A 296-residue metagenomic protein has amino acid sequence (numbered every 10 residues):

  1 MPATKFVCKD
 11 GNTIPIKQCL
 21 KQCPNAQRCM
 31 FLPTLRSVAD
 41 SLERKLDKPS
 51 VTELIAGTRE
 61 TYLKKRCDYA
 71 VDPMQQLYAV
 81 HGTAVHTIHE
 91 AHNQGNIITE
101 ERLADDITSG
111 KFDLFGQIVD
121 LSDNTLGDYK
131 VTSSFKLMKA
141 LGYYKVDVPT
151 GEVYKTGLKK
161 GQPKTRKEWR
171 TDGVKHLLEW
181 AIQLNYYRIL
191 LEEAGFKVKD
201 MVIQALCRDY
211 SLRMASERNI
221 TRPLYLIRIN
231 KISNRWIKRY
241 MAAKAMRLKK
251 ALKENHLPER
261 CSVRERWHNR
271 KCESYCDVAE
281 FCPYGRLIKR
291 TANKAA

Functional and structural regions predicted by a protein language model:
M1-L126, V131-R170, L178-I182, E192 (+3 more regions): Metal-dependent nuclease catalytic cores that hydrolyze phosphodiester bonds in DNA/RNA, characterized by
T4-Q18, T150-K167, T171-L178, Y186-A296: Metal-dependent nuclease catalytic regions and adjoining charged, substrate-binding loops involved in nucleic-acid end
